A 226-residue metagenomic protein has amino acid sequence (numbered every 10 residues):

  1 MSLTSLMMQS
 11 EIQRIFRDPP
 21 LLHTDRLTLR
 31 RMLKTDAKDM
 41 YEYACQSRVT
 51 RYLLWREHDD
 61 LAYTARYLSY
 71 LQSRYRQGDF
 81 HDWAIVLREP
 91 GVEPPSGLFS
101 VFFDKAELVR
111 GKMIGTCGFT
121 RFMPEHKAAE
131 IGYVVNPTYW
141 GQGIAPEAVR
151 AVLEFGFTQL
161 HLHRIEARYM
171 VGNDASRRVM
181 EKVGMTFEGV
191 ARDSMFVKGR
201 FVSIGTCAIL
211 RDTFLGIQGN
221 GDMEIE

Functional and structural regions predicted by a protein language model:
M1-R51, V86-E226: Acyl-donor (CoA/ACP) binding surface of acyl/acetyltransferases
Y41, W55-R56, Q77: Short, surface-exposed helix-loop/turn micro-motifs enriched in polar/charged residues
R48-Y70, H81-W83: Conserved GNAT-fold acetyl-CoA-binding loop/helix
Y70-R74, F155: A generic secondary-structure signal
S73-G78, M185: Short loop/turn motifs at secondary-structure junctions and domain boundaries
D79-H81, K127: A generic structural signal for short beta-strands and their flanking turns/coil linkers
